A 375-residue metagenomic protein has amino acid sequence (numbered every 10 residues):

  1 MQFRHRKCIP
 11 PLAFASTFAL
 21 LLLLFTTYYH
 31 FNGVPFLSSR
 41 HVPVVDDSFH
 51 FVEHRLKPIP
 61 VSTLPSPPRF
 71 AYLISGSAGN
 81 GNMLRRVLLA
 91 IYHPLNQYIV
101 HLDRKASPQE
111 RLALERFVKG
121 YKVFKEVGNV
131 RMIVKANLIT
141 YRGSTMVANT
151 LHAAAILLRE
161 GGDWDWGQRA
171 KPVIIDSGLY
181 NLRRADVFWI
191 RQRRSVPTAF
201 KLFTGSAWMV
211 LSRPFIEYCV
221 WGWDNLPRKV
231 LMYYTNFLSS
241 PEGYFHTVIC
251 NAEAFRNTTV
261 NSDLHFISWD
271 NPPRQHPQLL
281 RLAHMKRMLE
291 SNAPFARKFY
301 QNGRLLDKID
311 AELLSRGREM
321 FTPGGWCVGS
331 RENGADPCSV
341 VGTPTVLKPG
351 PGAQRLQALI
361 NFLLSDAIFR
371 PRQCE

Functional and structural regions predicted by a protein language model:
Q2-E375: ER/Golgi luminal nucleotide-sugar-dependent glycosyltransferases, focusing on the catalytic module
